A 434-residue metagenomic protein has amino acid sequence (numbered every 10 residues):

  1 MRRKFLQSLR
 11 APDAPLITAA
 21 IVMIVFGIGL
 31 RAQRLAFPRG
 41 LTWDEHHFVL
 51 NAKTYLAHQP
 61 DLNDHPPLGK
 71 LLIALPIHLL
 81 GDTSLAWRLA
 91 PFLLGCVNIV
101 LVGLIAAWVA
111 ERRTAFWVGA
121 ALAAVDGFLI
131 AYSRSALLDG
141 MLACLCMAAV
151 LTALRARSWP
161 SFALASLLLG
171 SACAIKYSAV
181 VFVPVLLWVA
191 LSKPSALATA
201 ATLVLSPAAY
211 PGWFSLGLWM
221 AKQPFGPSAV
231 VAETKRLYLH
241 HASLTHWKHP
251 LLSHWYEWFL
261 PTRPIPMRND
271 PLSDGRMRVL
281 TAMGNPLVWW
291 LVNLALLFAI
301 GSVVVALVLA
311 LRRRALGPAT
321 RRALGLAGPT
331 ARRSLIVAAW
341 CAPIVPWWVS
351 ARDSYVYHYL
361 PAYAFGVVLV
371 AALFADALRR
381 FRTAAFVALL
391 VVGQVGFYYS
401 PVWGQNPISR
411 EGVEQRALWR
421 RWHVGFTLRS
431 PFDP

Functional and structural regions predicted by a protein language model:
M23-L30, G119-A124, A131, L151 (+3 more regions): Short helix- or helix-capping micro-motifs that position conserved polar/aromatic residues at function-defining sites
V25, L85, L89-A110, A148 (+1 more regions): Transmembrane-helix motifs of polytopic, lipid-linked glycan transferases
F37-L50, P60-L72, D82-L85, F225-S228: Extracytoplasmic catalytic/substrate-binding loops of multi-pass membrane glycan-assembly enzymes
P38-N51, S206-R263, P407-V424: Aromatic-rich transmembrane-lumenal/periplasmic boundary elements in polytopic membrane proteins
T42-W43, P91, F128-M141: Short acidic/glycine- and proline-prone juxtamembrane loop motifs at membrane-interface regions of multi-pass membrane
A107-A110, A149-A163, A190-L191: Membrane-interface transmembrane helices that cradle and orient dolichyl/undecaprenyl
A143, A163-S166, S178-S192: Transmembrane-embedded, aromatic-rich helix segments that form part of the hydrophobic channel/pocket engaging
T202, S206, Y210-P211, W219-A221 (+1 more regions): Transmembrane helical bundles and short interhelical boundary loops of multi-pass, membrane-embedded
